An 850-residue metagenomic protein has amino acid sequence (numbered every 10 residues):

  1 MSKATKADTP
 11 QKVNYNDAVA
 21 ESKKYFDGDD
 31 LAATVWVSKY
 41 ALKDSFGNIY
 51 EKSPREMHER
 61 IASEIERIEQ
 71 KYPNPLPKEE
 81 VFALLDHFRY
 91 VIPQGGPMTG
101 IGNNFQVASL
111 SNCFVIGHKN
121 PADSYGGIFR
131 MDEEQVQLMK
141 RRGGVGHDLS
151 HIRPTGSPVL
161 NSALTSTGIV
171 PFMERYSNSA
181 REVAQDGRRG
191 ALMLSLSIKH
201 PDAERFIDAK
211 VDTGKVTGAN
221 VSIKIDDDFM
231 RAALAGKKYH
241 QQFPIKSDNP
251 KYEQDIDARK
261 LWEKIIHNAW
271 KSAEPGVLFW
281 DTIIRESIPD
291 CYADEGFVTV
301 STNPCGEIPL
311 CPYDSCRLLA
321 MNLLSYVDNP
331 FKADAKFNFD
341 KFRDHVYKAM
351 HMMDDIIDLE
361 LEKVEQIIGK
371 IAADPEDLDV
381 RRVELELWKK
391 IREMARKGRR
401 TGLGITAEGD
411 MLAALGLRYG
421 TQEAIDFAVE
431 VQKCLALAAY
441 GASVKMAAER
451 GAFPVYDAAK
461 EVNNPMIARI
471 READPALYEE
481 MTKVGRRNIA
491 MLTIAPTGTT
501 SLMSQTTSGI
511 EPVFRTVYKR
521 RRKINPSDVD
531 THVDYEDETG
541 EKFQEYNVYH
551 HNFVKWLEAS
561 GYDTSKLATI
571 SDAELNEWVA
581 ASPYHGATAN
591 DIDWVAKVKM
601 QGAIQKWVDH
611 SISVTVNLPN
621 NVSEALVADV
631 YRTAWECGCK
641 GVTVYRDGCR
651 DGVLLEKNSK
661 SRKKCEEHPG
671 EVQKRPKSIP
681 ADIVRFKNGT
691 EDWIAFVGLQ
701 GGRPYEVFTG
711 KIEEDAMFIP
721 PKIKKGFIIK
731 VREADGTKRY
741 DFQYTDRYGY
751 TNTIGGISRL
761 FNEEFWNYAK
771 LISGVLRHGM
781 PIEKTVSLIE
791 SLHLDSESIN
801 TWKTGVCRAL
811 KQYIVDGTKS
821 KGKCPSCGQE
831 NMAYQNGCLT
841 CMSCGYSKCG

Functional and structural regions predicted by a protein language model:
M1-L110, W262-K271, R632, E636 (+4 more regions): Acidic/polar, glycine-rich intrinsically disordered N-terminal extensions of enzymes
K3-K6, Y15-D27, S111-H345, A349 (+6 more regions): Active-site cavity-forming subdomains of large catalytic enzyme subunits
D30, G306-I308, I357-E362, I467 (+4 more regions): Catalytic alpha/beta core of large soluble enzyme barrels
V81-F82, Q242-P244, H345-R392, R396 (+5 more regions): Internal maturation/activation junctions in enzymes
M98-V115, Y125-D148, V183, S195-I198 (+13 more regions): Conserved phosphate/anionic-ligand binding catalytic regions in large, soluble enzymes, centered on
I225, E286, C291-A293, N303 (+4 more regions): Terminal amphipathic helices with adjacent charged low-complexity linkers/tails
Y478-E480, E656-L699: Short, Gly/Pro- and small/polar-rich lid/capping loops
C665, C824-C827, C841-C844: Short cysteine-rich clusters marking metal-coordination/redox-active sites
